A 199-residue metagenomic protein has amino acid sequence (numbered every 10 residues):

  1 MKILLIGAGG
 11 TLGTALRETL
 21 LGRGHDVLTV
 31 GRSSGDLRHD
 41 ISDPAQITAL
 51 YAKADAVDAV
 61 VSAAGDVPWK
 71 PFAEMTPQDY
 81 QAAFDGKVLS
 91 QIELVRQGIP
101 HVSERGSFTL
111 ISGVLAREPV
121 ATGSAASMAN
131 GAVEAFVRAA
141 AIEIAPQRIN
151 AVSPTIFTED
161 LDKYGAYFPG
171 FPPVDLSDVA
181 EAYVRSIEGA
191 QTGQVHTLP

Functional and structural regions predicted by a protein language model:
L4-T19: N-terminal Rossmann NAD(P)H-binding glycine-rich loop of SDR-like oxidoreductase domains
V30-A45: Rossmann-fold cofactor-recognition segment
I41-V57: Conserved Rossmann-fold cofactor-binding substructure of NAD(P)-dependent oxidoreductases
V61-K70: Conserved NAD(P)H cofactor-binding loop of Rossmann-fold oxidoreductase domains
P71-F72, D79-Q81: Substrate-binding pocket helix/loop in short-chain dehydrogenase/reductase
A83-F84, E93, R105-V133, V137-A145 (+1 more regions): Catalytic loop of short-chain dehydrogenase/reductase
P146-Q147, A151-P199: C-terminal helical subdomain
